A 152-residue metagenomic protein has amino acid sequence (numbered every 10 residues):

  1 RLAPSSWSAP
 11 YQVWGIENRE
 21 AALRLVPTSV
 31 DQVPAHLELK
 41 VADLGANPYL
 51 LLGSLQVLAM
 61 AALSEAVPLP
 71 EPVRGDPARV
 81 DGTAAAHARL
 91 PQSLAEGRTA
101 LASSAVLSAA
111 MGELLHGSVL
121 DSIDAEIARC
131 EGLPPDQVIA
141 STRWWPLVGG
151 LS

Functional and structural regions predicted by a protein language model:
R1-S152: Catalytic-core signal marking the mid-to-C-terminal active-site face
